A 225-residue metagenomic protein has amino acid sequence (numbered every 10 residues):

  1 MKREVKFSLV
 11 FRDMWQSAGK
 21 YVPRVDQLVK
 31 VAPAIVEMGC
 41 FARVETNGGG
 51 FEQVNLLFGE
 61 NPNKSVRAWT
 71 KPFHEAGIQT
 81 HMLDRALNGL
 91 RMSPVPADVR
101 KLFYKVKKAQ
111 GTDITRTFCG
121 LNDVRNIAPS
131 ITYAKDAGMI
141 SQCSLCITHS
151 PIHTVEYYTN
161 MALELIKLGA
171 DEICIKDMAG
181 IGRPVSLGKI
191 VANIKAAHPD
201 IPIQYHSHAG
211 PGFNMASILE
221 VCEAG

Functional and structural regions predicted by a protein language model:
M1-A18, V66, T70-K71: N-terminal amphipathic alpha-helix/helix-capping segment at the start of soluble metabolic enzymes
M14, T117, I173, G225: Conserved, mostly hydrophobic/aromatic
A18, R100, V124-I127, G212-A216: Short glycine/serine/threonine-rich phosphate/pyrophosphate-binding segments that cradle anionic phosphate groups
A18, R183-I203, E220: Active-site/ligand-binding-proximal alpha/beta "capping" segment
P33, G48-I166, G180-P184: Active-site beta->alpha loop and helix N-cap motifs at the rims of alpha/beta catalytic domains
G39-F41, T112-I114, A170, D200: A structural motif
E156-L165, P211-A224: Catalytic cores of alpha/beta
